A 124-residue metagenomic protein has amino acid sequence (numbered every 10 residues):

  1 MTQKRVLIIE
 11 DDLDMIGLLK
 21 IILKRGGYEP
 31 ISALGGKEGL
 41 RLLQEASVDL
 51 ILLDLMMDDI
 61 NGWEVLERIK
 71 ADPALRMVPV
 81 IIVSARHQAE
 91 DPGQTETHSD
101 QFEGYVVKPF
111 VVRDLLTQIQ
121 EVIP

Functional and structural regions predicted by a protein language model:
E10: Conserved acidic carboxylate
I16, D58, E67, R76 (+2 more regions): The feature encodes the CheY-like receiver
G17-R25: Charged docking surfaces used in two-component/phosphorelay signaling
S32-R41, G62: Helix N-cap/capping motif at the beta->alpha junctions
A33-L34, M57-I60, I69: Hydrophobic residue at a beta-alpha junction that N-caps the helix immediately following a catalytic beta-strand/loop
A46-L52: Active-site beta3 strand of CheY-like receiver
D54, S84: Active-site residues of response regulator receiver
E64, H87-V106, R113, T117-Q120: Alpha4 helix (beta4-alpha4-beta5 surface) of REC/receiver domains from two-component response regulators
